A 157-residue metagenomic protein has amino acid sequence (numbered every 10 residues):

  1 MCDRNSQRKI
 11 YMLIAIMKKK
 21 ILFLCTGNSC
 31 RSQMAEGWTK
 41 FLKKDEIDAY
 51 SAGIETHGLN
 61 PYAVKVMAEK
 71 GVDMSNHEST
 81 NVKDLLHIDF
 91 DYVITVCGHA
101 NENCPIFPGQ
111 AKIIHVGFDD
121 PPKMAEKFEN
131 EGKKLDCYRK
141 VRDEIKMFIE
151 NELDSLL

Functional and structural regions predicted by a protein language model:
M1-I16: N-terminal amphipathic/basic-hydrophobic helices that include classical n-h-c signal peptides and signal-anchor
L13-D84: Conserved active-site segments centered on acidic
G27-S29, G98-N101: Short glycine-rich anion-binding loops that position phosphate/pyrophosphate groups of nucleotides and phosphorylated
G53, C97, G117-D119: Residues at the C-termini of beta-strands that transition into short coil/loop
M74, A100-N103: Glycine-rich nucleotide phosphate-binding loop and flanking beta-alpha elements of Rossmann-like dinucleotide-binding
D91: Conserved acidic residues
N103-L157: Phosphate-binding/catalytic loops
